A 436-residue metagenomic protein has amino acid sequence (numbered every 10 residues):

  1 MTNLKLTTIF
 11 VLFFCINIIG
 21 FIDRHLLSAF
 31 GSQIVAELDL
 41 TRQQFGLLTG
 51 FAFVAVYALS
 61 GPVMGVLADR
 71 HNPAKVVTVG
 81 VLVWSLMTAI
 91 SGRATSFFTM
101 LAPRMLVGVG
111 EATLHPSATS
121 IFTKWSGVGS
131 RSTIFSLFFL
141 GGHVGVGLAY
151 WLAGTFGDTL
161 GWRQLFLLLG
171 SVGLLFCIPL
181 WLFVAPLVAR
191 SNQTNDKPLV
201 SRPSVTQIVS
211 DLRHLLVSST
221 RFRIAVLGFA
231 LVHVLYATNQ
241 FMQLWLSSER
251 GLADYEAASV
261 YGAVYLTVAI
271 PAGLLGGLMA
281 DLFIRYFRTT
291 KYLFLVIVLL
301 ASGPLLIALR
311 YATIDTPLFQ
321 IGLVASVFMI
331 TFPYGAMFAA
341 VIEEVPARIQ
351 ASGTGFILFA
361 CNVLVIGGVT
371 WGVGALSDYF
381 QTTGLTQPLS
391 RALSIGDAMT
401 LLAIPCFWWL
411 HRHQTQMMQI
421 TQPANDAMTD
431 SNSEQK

Functional and structural regions predicted by a protein language model:
T2, V188-I224, E249: Juxtamembrane intracellular "pre-TM" segments in multi-pass secondary transporters
S28, T220-A269, G273-L274, Y334 (+2 more regions): Extracytoplasmic gate region of multi-pass secondary transporters
F30-L59: Extracellular/periplasmic helix-loop-helix junction of adjacent transmembrane segments in MFS-like secondary
D39, N72, R93-T99, G127 (+1 more regions): Helix-breaking motifs and short loop linkers at transmembrane-helix boundaries and internal kinks in secondary membrane
L59-T95: Conserved MFS/SLC helix-loop-helix module at the cytosolic interface between two early adjacent transmembrane helices
R70-G80, L282-V298: Cytoplasmic membrane-interface "Motif A"-like loop-to-helix N-cap segments of 12-TM Major Facilitator Superfamily
P103-G142: Cytoplasmic helix-loop-helix junction between adjacent transmembrane helices in 12-TM secondary transporters
F138-V188: Helix-loop-helix hairpin linking two adjacent transmembrane segments in secondary transporters
